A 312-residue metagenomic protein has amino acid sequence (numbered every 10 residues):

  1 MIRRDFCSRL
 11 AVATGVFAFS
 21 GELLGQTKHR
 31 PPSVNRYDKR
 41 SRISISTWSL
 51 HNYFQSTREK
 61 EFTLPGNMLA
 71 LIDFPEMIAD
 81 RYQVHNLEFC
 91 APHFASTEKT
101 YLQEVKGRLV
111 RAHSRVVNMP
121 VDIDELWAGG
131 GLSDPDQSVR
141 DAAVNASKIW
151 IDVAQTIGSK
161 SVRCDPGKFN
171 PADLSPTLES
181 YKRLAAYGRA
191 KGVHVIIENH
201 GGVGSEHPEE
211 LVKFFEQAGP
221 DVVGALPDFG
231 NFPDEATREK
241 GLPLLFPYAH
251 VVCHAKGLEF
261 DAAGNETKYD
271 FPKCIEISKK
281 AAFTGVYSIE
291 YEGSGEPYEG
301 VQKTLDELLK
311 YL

Functional and structural regions predicted by a protein language model:
I2-Q155, A172, R189, P220 (+5 more regions): N-terminal pre-domain/capping segments
Y37, L245-P247, A281-A282: A structural signal for short secondary-structure junctions
T57, N86-L87, S175-I277: Acidic/histidine-rich catalytic cores of soluble enzymes
H85, K160, V251, T284-G285: Short acidic/polar active-site loop segments enriched in Thr and Asp
L109, D270-V286: P-loop/Walker A phosphate-binding loop and immediately adjacent motor/lid segment at beta-alpha junctions
S114, V193, A281-G285: A short helix->loop->beta-strand "cap" motif at the edges of active sites that frequently abuts
V153-A172, K191-V193, I197-H200: Active-site groove signature of glycoside hydrolases
S288-E292: Short acidic/histidine-rich active-site segments
